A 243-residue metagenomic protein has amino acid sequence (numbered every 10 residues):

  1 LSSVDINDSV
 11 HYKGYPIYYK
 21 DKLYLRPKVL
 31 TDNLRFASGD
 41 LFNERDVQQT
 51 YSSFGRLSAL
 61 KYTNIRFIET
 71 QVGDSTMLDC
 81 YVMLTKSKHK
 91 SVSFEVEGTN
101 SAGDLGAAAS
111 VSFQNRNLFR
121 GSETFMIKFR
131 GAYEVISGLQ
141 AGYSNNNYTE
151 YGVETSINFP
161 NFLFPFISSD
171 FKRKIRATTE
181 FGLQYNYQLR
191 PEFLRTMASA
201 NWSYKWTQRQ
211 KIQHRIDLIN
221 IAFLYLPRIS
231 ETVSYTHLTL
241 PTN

Functional and structural regions predicted by a protein language model:
L1-N100: Periplasmic polypeptide-binding modules associated with outer-membrane biogenesis and secretion
S2-I6, I68, E134-I136, N158-F166 (+1 more regions): Short regulatory "switch" loops immediately downstream of catalytic or recognition motifs within protein catalytic
Y18-L25, S91, S144-L238, N243: Transmembrane beta-strand segments of outer-membrane beta-barrel domains in Gram-negative and organellar OMPs
T31, Q49, S75-D79, S91-S93 (+4 more regions): Transmembrane beta-barrel architecture of outer membranes
L34, R66-F67, K90-N100, A109-V111 (+3 more regions): Transmembrane beta-strand segments that form the barrel wall of outer-membrane beta-barrel proteins
L41-E44, G103-D104, S144-N147, E192: Ordered, soluble secondary-structure elements with a strong preference for glycine-centered loop motifs and nearby
R56-K61, L84-K90, N115-T124, F164-P165 (+1 more regions): Secondary-structure transition/capping motifs at alpha-helix termini and the adjoining loop/turn into the next element
M83-T85, E97, Q114-R116, N158-P160 (+2 more regions): Solvent-exposed residues in well-ordered beta-strands and their adjoining turns, especially edge/terminal strands
